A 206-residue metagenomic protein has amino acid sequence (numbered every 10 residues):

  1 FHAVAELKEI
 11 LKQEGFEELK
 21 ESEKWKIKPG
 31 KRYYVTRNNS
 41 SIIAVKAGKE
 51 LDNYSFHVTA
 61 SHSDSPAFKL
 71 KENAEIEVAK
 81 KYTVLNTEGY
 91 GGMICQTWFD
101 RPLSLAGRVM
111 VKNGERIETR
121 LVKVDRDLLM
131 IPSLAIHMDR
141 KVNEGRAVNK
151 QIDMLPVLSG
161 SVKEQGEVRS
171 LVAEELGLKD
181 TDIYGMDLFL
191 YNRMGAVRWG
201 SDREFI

Functional and structural regions predicted by a protein language model:
F1-I206: N-terminal hydrophobic/helix-forming segments and targeting peptides
